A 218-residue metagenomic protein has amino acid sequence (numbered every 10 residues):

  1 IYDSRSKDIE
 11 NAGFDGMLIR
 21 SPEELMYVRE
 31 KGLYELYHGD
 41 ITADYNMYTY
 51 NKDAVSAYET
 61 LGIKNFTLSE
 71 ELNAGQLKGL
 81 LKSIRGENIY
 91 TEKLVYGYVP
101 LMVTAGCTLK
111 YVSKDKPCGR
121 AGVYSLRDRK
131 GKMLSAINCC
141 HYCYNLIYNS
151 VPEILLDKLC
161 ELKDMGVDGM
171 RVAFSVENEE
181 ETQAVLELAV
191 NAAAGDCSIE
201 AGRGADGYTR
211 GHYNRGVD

Functional and structural regions predicted by a protein language model:
I1-A57, L61-D218: Active-site pocket-lining/capping segments in soluble small-molecule metabolic enzymes
